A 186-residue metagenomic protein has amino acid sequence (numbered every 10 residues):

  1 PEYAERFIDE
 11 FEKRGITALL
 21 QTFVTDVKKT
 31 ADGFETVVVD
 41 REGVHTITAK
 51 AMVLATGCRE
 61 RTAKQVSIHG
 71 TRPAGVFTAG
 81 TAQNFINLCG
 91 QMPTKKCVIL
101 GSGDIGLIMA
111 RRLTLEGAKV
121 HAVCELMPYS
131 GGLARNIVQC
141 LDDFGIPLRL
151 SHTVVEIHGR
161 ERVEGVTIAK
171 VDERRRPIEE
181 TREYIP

Functional and structural regions predicted by a protein language model:
P1-F7, H45, G75, S102 (+4 more regions): Generic structural signal for well-ordered, non-membrane alpha-helical segments in soluble metabolic enzymes
Y3-K96, D172-R182, P186: FAD-binding core/adjacent interface of flavoenzyme oxidoreductases
F11-V38, T114-P186: A Rossmann-like FAD-binding core segment of flavoenzymes
V53-A55, I99, V123-C124, L148: Short, hydrophobic beta-strand segments that form beta-sheet elements in well-ordered domains
T81-Y129: Rossmann-like NAD(P)H-binding beta-loop-alpha module
